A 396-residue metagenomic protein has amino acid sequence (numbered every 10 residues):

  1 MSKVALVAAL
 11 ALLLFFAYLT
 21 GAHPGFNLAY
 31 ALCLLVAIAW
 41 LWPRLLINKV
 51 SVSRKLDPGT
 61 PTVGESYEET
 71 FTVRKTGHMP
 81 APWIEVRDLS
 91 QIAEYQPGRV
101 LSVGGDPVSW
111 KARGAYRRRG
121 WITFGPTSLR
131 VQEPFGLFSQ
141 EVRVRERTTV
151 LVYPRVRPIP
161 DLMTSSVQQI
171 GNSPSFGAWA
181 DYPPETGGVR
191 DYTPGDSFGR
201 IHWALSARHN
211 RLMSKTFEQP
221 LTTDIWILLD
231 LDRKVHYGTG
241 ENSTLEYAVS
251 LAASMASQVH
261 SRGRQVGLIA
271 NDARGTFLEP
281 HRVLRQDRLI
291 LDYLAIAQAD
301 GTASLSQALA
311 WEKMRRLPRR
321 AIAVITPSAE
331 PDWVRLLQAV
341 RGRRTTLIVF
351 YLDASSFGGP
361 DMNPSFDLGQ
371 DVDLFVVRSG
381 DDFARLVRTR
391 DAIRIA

Functional and structural regions predicted by a protein language model:
M1-R44, I296-A396: Von Willebrand factor type A / integrin I
A22, Q91-I92, V283, E330: Short, structured coil/loop segments at alpha-helix boundaries
A22-H23, R155, K215, R282-V283 (+2 more regions): Intrinsic-disorder/low-complexity, polar/charged segments
P24-F26, C33-L278, A321-I325, A339: An amphipathic, basic-hydrophobic helix/alpha-beta surface used to engage anionic, phosphate-rich ligands or surfaces
W83, T186, D287-R288, T302 (+1 more regions): Alpha-helix initiation and N-capping motif
D196, R282-Y293, D371-L374, I395-A396: Short, structured secondary-structure boundary patches
V249, A253-A256, D287, L291 (+1 more regions): A general structural signal for well-ordered alpha-helical packing
T276-Q307: Short, charged loop segments at secondary-structure junctions
